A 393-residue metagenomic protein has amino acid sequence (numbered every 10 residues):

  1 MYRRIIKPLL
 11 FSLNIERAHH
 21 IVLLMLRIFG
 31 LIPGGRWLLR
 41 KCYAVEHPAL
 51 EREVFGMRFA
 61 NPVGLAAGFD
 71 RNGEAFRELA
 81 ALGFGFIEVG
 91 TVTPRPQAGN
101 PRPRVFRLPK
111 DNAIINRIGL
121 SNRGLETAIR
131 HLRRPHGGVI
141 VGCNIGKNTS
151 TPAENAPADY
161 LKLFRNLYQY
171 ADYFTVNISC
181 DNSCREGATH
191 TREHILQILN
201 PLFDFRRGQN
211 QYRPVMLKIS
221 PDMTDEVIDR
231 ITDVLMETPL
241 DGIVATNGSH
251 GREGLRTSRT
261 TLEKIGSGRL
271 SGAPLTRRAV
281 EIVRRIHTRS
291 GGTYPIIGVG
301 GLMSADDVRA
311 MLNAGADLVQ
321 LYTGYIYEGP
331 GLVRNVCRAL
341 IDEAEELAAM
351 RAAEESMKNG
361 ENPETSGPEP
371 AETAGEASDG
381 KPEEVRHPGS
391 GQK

Functional and structural regions predicted by a protein language model:
R36-V45, D181-H194, V234-G292: Glycine/Thr-rich beta-alpha phosphate-binding loop at enzyme active sites
R58-G64, G138-C143, Q209-S220, R289-G298: Short beta-strand/loop segments at the ligand-binding rim of alpha/beta enzyme cores
E74-E78, M223-L235, M303-V319: Catalytic cores of alpha/beta
E88-P94, V244-S249, V308-N335: Glycine-rich phosphate-binding active-site loops on the catalytic face of alpha/beta enzymes
G90-V139: A gly/proline- and charged-residue-enriched helix-loop-helix capping module
G99-D111, G254-I265, Y325-A349: C-terminal helical cap(s) of enzyme catalytic domains, especially alpha/beta-barrels
R123-E126, R130-G138, R192-Y212, S267-T293 (+1 more regions): Alpha-helix-loop-beta-strand connector modules within alpha/beta enzyme cores
N148-Y160, L217-M236: Active-site glycine- and acidic-residue-rich loops that bind and position anionic ligands or nucleotide-like cofactors
